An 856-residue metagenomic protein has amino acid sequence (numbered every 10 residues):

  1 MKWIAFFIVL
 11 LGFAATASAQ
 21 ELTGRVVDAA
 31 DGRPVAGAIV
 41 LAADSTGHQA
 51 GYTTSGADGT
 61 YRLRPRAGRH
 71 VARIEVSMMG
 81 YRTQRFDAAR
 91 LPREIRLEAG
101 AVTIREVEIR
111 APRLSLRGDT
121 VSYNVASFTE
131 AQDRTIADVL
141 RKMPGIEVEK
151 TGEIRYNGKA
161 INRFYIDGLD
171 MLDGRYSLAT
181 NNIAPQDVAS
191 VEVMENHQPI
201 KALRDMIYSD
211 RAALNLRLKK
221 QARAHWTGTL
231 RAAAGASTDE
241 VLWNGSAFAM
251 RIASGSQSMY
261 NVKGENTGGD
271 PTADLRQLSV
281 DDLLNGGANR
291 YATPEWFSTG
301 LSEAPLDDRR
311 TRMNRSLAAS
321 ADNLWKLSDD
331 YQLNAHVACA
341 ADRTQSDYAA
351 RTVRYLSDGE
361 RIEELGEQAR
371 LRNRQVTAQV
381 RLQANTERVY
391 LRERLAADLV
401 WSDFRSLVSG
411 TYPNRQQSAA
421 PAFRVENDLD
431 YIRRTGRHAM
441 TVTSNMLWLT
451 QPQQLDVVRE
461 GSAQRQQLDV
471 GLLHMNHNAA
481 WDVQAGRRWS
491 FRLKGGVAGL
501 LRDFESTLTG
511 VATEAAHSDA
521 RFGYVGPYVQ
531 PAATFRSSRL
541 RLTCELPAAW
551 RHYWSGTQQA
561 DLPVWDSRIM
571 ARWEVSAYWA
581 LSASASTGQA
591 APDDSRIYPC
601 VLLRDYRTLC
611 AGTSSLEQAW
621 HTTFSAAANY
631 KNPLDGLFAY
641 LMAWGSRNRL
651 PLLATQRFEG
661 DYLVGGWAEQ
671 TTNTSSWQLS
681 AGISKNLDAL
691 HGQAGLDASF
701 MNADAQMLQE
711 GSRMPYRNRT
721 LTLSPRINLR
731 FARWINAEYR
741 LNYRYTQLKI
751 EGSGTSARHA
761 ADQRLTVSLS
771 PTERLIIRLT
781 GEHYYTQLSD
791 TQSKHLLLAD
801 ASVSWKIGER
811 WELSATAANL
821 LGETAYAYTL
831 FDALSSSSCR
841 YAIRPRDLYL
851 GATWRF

Functional and structural regions predicted by a protein language model:
Q20, D58-R62, M79-Q84, A89-R93 (+15 more regions): Membrane-proximal, glycine/serine-rich, low-complexity loop/turn segments characteristic of large bacterial
A30-D44, R69: Short, ordered, surface-exposed loop/turn motifs in non-cytosolic proteins
S45-Q49, H70-F86: A short, solvent-exposed loop/turn motif at the edges and junctions of modular extracellular/periplasmic domains
T46-T60: Short, acidic Ser/Thr/Gly-rich low-complexity loop/linker segments typical of extracellular and cell-surface proteins
R204-M206, P271-Q277, G300, Q345-I362 (+14 more regions): Outer-membrane beta-barrel translocator domains and adjoining extracellular loop/strand segments of Gram-negative
S237-D239, T311-M313, Q368-R374, P413-F423 (+10 more regions): Replace "Gram-negative outer membrane beta-barrel proteins" with "bacterial and organellar outer membrane beta-barrel
L324-D342, R370-G556, P563-V564, E574 (+4 more regions): Face-selective signature of the C-terminal outer-membrane beta-barrel domain
T722-Y745, E751-F856: Conserved C-terminal beta-signal and adjacent last beta-strands/turns of outer-membrane beta-barrel proteins
